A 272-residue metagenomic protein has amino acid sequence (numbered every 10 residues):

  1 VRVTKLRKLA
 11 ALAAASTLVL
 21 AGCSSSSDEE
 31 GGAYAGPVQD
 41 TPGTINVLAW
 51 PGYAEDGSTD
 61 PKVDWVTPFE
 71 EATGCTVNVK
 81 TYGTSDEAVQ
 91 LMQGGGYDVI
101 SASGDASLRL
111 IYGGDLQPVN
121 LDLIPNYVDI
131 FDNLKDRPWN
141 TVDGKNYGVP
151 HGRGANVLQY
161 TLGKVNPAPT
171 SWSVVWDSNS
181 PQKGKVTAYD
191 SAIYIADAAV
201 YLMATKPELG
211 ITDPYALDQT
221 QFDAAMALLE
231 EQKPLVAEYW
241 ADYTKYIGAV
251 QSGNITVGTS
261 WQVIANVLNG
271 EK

Functional and structural regions predicted by a protein language model:
V1-A10: Bacterial N-terminal signal peptides that target proteins for export
T17-G22: C-terminal motif of bacterial Sec signal peptides marking the signal peptidase cleavage site
C23-A33: Bacterial lipoprotein signal-peptidase II cleavage site
G32-R109: Early extracytoplasmic/lumenal segment of secretory-pathway proteins
P42-I45, T73-T76, G95-D98, Q182-V186 (+3 more regions): Loop/turn elements at helix/coil->beta-strand transitions in domains of secreted/extracellular proteins
W50-D60, S101-K245, A249: Extracytoplasmic ligand-binding site segments that recognize negatively charged/polar headgroups
L235-K272: Extracytoplasmic/periplasmic substrate-binding proteins
